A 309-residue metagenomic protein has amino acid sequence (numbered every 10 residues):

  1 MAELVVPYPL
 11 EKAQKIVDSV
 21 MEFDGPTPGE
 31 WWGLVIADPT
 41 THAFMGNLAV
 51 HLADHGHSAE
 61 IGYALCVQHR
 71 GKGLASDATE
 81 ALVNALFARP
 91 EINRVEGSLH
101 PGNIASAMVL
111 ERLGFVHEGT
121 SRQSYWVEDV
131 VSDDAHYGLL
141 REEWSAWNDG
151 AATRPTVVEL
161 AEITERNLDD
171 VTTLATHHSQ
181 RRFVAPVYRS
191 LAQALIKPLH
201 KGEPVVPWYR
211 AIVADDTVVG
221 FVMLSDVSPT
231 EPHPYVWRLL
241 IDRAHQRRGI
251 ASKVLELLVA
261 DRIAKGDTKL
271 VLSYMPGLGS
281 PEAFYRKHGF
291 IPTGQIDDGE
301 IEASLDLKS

Functional and structural regions predicted by a protein language model:
M1-Q68, A85, R89, Q123 (+2 more regions): GNAT-family acyltransferases
G33-T156, E231-S309: Acyl-donor (CoA/ACP) binding surface of acyl/acetyltransferases
